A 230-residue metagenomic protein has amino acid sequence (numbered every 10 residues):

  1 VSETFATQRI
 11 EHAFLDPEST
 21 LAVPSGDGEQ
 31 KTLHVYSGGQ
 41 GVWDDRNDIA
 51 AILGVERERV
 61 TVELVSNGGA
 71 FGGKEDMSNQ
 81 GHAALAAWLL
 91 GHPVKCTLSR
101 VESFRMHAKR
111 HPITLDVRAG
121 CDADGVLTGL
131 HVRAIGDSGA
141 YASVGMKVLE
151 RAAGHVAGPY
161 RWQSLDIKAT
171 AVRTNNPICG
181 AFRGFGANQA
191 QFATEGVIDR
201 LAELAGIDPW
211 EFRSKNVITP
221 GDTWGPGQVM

Functional and structural regions predicted by a protein language model:
V1-M230: Structural alpha/beta core scaffold segments of enzyme domains
